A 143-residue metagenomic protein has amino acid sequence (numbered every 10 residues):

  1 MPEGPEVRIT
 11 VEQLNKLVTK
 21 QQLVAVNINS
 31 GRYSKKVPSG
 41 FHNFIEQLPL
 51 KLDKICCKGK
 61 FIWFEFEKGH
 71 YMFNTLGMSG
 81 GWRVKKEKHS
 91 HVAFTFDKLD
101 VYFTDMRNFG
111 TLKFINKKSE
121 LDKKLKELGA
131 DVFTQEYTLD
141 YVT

Functional and structural regions predicted by a protein language model:
M1-H70, L76, K85, A93-D97: Extended, highly charged segments
F66, M72-T143: Phosphate/anion-contacting hairpin/loop surfaces
